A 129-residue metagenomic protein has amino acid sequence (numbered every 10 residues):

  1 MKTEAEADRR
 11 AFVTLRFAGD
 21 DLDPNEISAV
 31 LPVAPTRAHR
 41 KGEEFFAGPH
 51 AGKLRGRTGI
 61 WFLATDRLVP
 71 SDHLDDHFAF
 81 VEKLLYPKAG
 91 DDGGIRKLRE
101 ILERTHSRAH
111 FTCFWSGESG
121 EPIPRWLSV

Functional and structural regions predicted by a protein language model:
M1-S128: Acidic (Asp/Glu-rich) sequence patches and key acidic residues that form negatively charged surfaces used
